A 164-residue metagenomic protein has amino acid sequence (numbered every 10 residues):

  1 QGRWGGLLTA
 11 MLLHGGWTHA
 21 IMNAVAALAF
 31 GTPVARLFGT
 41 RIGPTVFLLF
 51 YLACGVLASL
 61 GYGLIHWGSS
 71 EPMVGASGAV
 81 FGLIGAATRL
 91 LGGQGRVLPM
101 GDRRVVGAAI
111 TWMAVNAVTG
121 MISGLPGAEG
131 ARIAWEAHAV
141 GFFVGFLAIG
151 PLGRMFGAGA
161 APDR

Functional and structural regions predicted by a protein language model:
Q1-R164: A detector for small-residue-rich transmembrane helices and their helix-helix packing motifs
